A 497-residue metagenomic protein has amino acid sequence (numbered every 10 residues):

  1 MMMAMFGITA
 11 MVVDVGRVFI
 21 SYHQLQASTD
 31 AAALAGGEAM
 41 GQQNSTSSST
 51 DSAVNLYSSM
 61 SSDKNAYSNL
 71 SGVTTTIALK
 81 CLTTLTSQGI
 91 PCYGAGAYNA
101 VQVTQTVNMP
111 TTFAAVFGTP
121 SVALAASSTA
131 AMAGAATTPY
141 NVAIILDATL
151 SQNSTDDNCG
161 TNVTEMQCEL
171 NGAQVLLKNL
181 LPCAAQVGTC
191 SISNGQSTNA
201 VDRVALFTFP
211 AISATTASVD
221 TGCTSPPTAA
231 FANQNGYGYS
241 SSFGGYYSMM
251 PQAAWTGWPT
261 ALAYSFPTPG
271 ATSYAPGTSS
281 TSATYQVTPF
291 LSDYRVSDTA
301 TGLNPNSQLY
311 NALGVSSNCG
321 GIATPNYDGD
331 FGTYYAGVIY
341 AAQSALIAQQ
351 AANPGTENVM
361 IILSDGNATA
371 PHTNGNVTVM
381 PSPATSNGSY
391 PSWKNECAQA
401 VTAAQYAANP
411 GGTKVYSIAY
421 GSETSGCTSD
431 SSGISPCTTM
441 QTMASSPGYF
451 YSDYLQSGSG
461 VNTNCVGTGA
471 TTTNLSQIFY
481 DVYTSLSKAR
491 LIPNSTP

Functional and structural regions predicted by a protein language model:
M1-A4, A95-A143, S151-C159, Q343 (+1 more regions): Acidic, polar low-complexity linker/tail segments
M1-V13, A27: Alpha-helical hydrophobic helix detector
F19, A33-N108, K178-A230, Y239 (+9 more regions): Short amphipathic secondary-structure patches
G36-S47, D51, T138-N304, V359-L363 (+1 more regions): Von Willebrand factor
V107-P110, G134-A136, A148-N153, P210-A214 (+4 more regions): Solvent-exposed loop/turn segments at secondary-structure junctions within structured extracellular/periplasmic domains
T112-F113, Q152-D156, A214-S218, L346-A351 (+4 more regions): Extracytoplasmic/secreted cell-surface and envelope-processing proteins
T256-N358, A368, A419-S422, A470-Q477: Von Willebrand factor
E357, S364-S446, S452, V482: VWA/integrin I-like adhesion module and closely mimicked acidic/polar interface patches used
